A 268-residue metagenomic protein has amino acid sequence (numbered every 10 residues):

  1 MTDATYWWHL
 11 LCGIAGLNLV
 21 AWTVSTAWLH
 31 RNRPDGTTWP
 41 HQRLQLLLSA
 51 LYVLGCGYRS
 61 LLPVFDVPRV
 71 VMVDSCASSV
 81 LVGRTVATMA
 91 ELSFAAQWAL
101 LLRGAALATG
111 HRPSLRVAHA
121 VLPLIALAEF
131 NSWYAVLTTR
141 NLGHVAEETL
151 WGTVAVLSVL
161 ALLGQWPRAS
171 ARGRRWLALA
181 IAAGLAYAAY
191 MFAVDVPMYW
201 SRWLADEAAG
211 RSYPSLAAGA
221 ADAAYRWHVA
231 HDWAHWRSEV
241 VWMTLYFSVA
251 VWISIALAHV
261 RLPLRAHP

Functional and structural regions predicted by a protein language model:
T2-T5, D74-M89, A230-V240: Short aromatic-rich membrane-water interface segments that cap or initiate transmembrane helices in multi-pass membrane
D3-D35, V251: First transmembrane helix
A15-S25, S158-P268: C-terminal transmembrane-bundle signature of multipass membrane proteins, characterized by strong activation on
W22-R31, S60-V67, T85-A118, A126-V136 (+1 more regions): Internal transmembrane alpha-helix with an interfacial aromatic "cap," most often the third helix
G36-L51, G110-L122, R172-I181, H267: Membrane-interfacial loop-to-transmembrane alpha-helix junctions, especially the N-terminal start
V53-R69, I125-G143, A189-A205, A218-V229: C-terminal ends of transmembrane alpha-helices and the immediately adjacent extracellular/lumenal or cytosolic loop
V70-G83, R140-W151: Non-cytosolic membrane-interface motifs at loop->transmembrane helix junctions
L124-A180: Short helix-loop boundary/capping segments
